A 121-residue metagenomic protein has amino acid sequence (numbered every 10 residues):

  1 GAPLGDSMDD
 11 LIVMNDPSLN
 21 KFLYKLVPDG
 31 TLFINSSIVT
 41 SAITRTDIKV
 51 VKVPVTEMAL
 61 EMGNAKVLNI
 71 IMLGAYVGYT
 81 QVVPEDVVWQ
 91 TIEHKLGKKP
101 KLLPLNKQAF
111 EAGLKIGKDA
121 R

Functional and structural regions predicted by a protein language model:
G1-R121: Active-site cofactor/cluster-binding pocket
